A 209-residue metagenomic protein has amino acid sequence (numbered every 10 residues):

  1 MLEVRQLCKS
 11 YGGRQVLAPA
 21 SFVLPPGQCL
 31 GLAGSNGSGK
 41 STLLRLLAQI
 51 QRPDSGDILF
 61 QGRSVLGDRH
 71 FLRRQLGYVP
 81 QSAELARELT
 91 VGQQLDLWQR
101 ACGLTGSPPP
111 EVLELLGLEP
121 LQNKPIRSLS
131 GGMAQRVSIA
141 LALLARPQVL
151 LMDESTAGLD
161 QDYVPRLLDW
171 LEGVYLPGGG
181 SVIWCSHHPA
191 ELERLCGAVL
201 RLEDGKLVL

Functional and structural regions predicted by a protein language model:
L2, L17-P19: Conserved structural motif at the start of ABC-family nucleotide-binding domains
A33-S35: The feature captures the beta-strand-to-loop junction immediately N-terminal to the Walker
A48: Helix-to-loop junction immediately C-terminal to a conserved catalytic motif
G56-G67, F71-L72: Conserved ABC transporter NBD signature motif
D96, R100, G106-L121: Conserved ABC ATPase "signature" region
P125-G132: Conserved ABC ATPase signature
L150-E154: Catalytic Walker B motif of ABC-type/P-loop ATPase nucleotide-binding domains
